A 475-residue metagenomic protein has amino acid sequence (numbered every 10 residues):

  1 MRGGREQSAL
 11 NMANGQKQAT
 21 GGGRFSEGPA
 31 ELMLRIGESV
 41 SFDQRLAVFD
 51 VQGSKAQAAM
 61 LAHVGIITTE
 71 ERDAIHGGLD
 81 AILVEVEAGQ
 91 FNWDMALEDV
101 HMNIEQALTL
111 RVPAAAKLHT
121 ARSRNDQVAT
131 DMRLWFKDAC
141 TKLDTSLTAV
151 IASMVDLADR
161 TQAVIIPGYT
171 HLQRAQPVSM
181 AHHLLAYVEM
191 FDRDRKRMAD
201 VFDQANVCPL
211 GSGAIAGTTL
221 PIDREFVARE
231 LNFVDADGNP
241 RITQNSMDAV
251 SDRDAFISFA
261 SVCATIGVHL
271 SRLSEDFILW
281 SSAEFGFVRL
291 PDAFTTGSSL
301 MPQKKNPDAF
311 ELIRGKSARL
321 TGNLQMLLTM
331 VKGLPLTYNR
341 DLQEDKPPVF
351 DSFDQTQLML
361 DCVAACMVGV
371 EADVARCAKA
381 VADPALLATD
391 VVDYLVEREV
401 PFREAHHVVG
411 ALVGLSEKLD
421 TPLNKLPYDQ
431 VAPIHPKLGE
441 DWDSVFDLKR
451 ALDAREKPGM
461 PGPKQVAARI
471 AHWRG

Functional and structural regions predicted by a protein language model:
M1-N11: N-terminal amphipathic/basic-hydrophobic helices that include classical n-h-c signal peptides and signal-anchor
A9-G217, I222-A228, T296-S298, D308 (+3 more regions): A helix-coil-helix interface module used to build multimeric assemblies and to scaffold catalytic/cofactor sites
L10-G53, A114, M301-G475: Glycine-rich cofactor/substrate-binding loops
Q57, G78-E85, A107, R111 (+16 more regions): Generic, well-ordered alpha-helical scaffold segments in large soluble proteins
Q57-I67, H182, E189, A255-T265 (+1 more regions): Short, well-ordered beta-strand elements within core beta-sheets of diverse protein domains
A74-G77, Q244-S251, V408-L412, F446-R450: Short linear loop/turn motifs
R133-A139, D144, D159, I166-P167 (+4 more regions): Charged, flexible cofactor/metal-binding loops and thiol motifs
